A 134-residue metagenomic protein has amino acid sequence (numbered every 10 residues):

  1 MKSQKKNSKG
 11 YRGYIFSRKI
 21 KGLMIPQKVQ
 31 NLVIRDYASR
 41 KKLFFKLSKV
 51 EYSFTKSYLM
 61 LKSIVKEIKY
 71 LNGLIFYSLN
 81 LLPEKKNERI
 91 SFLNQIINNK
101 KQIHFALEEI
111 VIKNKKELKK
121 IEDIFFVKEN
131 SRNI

Functional and structural regions predicted by a protein language model:
M1-I134: Short, structured surface patches at the beginning of a domain
